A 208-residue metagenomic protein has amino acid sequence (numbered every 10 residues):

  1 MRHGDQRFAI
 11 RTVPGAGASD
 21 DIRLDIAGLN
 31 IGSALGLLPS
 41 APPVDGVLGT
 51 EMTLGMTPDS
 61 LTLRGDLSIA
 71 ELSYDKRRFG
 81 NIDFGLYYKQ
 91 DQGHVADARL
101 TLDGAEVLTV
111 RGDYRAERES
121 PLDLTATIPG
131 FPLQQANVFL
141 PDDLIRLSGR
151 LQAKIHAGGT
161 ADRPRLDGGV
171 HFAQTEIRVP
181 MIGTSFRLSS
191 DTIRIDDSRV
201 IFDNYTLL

Functional and structural regions predicted by a protein language model:
M1-T53, T57-H156, D162-L208: Interface amphipathic segments
